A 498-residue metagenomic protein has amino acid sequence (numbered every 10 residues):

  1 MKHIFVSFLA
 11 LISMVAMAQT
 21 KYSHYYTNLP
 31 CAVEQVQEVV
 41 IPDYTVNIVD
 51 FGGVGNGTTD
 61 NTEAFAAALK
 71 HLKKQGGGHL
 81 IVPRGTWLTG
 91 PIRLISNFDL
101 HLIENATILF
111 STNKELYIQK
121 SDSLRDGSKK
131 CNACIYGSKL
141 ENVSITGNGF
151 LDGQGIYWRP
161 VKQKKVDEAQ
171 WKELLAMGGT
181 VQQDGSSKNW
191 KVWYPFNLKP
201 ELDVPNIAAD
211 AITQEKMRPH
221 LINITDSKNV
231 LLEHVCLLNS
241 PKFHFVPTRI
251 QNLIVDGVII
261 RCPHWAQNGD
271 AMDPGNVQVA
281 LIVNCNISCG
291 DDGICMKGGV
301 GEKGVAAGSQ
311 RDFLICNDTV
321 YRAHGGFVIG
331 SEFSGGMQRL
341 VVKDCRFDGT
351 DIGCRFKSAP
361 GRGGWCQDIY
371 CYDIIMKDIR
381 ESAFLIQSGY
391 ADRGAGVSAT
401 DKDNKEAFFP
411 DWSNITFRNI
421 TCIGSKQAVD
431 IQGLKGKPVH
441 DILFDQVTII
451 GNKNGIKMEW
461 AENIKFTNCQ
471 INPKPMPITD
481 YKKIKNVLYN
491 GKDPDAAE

Functional and structural regions predicted by a protein language model:
K2-L11, A16-I81, T86-D99, I103-D226 (+10 more regions): Extracellular "leader-to-stem" segments immediately downstream of a signal peptide or signal-anchor in secreted/lumenal
G77, P91, S111-T112, Q154-W158 (+12 more regions): Short glycine/acidic-rich loop motifs that flank beta-strands on beta-rich extracellular proteins
T86, R249-Q251, G298-V300, S331-F333 (+4 more regions): Active-site-proximal loop/turn and secondary-structure-junction residues that shape catalytic pockets, frequently
E104-A106, E141-G149, K228-L238, Q251-P263 (+10 more regions): Right-handed parallel beta-helix
K130, R218, N268, A280 (+6 more regions): Short structured motifs
A209-A211, D270-A271, K303-G304, P360 (+1 more regions): Outer-membrane beta-barrel domain signature
F333, G353-E498: Extracellular beta-rich repeat passengers
